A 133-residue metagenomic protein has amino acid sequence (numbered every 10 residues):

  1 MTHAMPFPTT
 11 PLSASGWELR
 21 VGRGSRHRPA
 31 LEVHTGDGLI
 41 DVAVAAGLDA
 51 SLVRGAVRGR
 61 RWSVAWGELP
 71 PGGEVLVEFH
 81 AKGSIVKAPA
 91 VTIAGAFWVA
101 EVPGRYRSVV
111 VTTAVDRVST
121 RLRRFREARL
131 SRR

Functional and structural regions predicted by a protein language model:
M1-G55: Long, contiguous interaction/targeting segments characteristic of exported/extracellular or secretory-pathway proteins
R58-V64, E68, G72-R133: Ser/Thr-rich low-complexity repeats and stalk/linker segments
